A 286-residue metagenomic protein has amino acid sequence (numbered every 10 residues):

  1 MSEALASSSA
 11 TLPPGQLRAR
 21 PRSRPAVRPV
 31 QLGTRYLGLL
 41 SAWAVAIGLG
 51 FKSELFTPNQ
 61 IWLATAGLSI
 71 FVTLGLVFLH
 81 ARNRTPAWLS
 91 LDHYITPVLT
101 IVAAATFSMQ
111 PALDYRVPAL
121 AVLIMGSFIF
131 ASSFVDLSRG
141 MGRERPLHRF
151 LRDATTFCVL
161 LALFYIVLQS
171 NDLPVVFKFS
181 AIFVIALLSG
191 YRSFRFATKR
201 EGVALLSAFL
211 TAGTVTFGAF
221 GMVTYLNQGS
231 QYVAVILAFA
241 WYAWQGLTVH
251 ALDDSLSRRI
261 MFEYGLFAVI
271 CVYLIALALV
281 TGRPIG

Functional and structural regions predicted by a protein language model:
M1-G142, S257-F262, V269-G286: N-terminal topogenic module of multi-pass integral membrane proteins
Q31-G38, T85-P97, L137-L160, V176-F183 (+2 more regions): Cytoplasm-facing juxtamembrane segments at the starts of transmembrane helices in multi-pass membrane proteins
W43-I47, V98-A105, F157-I166, L187-Y191 (+2 more regions): Hydrophobic, membrane-inserted alpha-helices
W62-F71, P118-G126, K178-L188, Q231-Y242: Hydrophobic core segments of alpha-helical transmembrane domains in multi-pass membrane proteins
L74, R192, A243-L247: Transmembrane alpha-helical segments that form the membrane-embedded catalytic/substrate-channel core of multi-pass
V98, G213-T214, V233-T248: Hydrophobic alpha-helical membrane segments
A103-P111, L160-D172, T216-Y232, C271-G286: Hydrophobic alpha-helical transmembrane segments in multi-pass integral membrane proteins
L226-Q228, T248-R259: Membrane-helix boundary connector in multi-pass membrane proteins
